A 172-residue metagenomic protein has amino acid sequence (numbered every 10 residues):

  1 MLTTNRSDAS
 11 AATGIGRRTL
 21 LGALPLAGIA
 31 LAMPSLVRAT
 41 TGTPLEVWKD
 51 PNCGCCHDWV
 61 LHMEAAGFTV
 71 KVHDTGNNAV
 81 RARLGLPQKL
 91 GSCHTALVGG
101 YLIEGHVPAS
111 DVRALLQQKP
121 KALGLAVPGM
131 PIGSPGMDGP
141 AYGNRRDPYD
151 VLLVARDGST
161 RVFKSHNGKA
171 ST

Functional and structural regions predicted by a protein language model:
M1-I15, L26-L31: N-terminal secretory signal peptides
S35-N52: C-terminal segment of N-terminal export signals and the immediately downstream linker at the start of the mature
K49-N52, C56, L86-K89, G105-A109: Solvent-exposed, acidic/flexible segments
N52-G54, N77-A79, L102-I103, P131-G133: Solvent-exposed loop/turn segments at secondary-structure junctions within structured extracellular/periplasmic domains
W59-H62: Typically the conserved alpha-helix immediately C-terminal to a functionally engaged Cys/Sec in thioredoxin-like
A66: Conserved dinucleotide-binding and phosphotransfer motif residues
V70-V80, L90, V98: Thiol-based oxidoreductase modules, predominantly thioredoxin-like and allied folds used for disulfide exchange
K89-T172: Thiol/selenol-based redox catalytic cores and closely related redox-interacting motifs
